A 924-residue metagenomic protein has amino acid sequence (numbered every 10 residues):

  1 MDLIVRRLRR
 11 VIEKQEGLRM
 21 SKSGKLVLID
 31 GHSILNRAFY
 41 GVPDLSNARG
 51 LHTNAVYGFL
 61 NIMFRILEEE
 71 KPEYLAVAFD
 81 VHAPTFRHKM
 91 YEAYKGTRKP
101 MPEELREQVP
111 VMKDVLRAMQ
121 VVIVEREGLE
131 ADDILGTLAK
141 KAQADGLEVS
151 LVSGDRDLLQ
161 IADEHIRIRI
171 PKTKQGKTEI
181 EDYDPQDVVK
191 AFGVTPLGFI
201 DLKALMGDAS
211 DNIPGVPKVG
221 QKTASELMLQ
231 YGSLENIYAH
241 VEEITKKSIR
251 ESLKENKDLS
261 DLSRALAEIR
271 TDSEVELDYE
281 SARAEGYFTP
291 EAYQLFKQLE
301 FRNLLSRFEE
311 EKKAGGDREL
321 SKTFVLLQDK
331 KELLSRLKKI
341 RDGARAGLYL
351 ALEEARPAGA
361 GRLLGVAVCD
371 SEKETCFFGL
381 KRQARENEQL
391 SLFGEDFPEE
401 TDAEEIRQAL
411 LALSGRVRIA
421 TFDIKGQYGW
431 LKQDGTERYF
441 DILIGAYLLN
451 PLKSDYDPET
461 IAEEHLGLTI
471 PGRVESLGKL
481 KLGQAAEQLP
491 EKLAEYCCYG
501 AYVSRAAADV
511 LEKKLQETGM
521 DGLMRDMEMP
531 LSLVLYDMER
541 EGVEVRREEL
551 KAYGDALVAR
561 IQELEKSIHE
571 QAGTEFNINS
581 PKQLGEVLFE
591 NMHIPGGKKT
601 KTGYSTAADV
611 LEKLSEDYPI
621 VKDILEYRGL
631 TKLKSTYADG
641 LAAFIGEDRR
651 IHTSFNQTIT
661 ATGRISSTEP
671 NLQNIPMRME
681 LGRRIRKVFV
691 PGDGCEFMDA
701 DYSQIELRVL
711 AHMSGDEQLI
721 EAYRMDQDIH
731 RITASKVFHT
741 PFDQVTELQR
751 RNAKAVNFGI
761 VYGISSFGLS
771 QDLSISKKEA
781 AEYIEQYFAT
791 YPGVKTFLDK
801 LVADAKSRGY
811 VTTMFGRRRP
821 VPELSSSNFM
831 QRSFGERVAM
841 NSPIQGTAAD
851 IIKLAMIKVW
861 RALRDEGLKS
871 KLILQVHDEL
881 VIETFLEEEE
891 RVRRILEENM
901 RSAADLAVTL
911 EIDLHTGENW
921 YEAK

Functional and structural regions predicted by a protein language model:
M20-A76, D80, F86-Y91: Non-catalytic, usually N-terminal nucleic-acid engagement modules in DNA/RNA processing proteins
S21-G24, P43-N47, G96-V275: Extended two-metal-dependent nuclease catalytic cores across DNA- and RNA-processing enzymes
L28-I29, L151-S153, G347-Y349, Y439-F440 (+2 more regions): Short hydrophobic beta-strand that contains or immediately precedes a catalytic carboxylate
L35-G41, L159-E164, V366, I424-D434 (+4 more regions): Short active-site loop/helix that positions an aromatic residue
Q175-K203, F324, L364, V368-E517 (+4 more regions): Active-site-proximal helix-loop-helix substrate-binding element of RNase H-like nuclease domains
S252, N256-P398, G415, I424 (+9 more regions): Conserved "right-hand" nucleotidyltransferase catalytic core of DNA-directed polymerases
A486, R540, A638, D648 (+7 more regions): Conserved catalytic core of nucleic-acid polymerases
A559-K566, E570-K622, A789-R837, N841 (+1 more regions): C-terminal polymerase-core module
